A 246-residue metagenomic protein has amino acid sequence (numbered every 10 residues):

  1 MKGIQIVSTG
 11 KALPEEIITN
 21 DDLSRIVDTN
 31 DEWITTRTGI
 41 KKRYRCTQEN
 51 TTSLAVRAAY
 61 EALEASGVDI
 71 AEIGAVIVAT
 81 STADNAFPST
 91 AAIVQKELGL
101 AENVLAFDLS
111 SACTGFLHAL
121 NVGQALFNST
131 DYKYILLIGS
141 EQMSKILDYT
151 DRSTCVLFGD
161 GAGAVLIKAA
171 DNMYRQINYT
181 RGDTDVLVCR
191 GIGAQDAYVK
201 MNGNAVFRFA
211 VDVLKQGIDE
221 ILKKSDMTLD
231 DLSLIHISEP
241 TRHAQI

Functional and structural regions predicted by a protein language model:
M1-Q48, D151-R208, D212, Q216-D219: Condensing-enzyme catalytic core mediating Claisen C-C bond formation in acyl metabolism
A12, A79-D84, S111-F116, G139-S144 (+1 more regions): Acidic, glycine-rich active-site loops and adjacent beta-strand->loop/helix elements that engage anionic groups
V27-W33, N85-G99, L136-M143, V188-I192 (+1 more regions): Acidic-glycine-rich active-site phosphate/pyrophosphate-binding loop
E32, D69-A75, E102-L105, K133-Y134 (+1 more regions): Short acidic capping loops at alpha-helix termini that bridge into adjacent secondary structure
T35-R37, K41-S53, S81-Y134: Conserved catalytic cysteine-centered active-site region of acyl-thioester-dependent Claisen-condensing enzymes
A58-I73, G217-S233: Phosphate/pyrophosphate-binding loops at sites that engage ATP/ADP/AMP, CoA/4′-phosphopantetheine, polyphosphate
N128-G159: Flexible, glycine-rich active-site loops centered on histidine and acidic residues that chelate a metal or position
I235-I246: Single conserved hydrophobic/aromatic residue that forms the stacking wall/gate of nucleotide- or nucleobase-binding
